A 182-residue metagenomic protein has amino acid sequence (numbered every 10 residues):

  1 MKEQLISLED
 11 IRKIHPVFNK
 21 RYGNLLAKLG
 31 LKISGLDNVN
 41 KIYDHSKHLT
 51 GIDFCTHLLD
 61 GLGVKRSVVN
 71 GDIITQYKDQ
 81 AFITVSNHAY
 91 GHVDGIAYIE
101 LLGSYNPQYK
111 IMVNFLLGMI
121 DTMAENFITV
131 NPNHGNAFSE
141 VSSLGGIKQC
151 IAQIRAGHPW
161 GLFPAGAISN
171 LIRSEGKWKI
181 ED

Functional and structural regions predicted by a protein language model:
M1-H88, G95-A97, S104-Q108, A124: Membrane-anchoring hydrophobic helices of lipid-metabolizing enzymes
K65-D182: Soluble catalytic domains of membrane acyltransferases
